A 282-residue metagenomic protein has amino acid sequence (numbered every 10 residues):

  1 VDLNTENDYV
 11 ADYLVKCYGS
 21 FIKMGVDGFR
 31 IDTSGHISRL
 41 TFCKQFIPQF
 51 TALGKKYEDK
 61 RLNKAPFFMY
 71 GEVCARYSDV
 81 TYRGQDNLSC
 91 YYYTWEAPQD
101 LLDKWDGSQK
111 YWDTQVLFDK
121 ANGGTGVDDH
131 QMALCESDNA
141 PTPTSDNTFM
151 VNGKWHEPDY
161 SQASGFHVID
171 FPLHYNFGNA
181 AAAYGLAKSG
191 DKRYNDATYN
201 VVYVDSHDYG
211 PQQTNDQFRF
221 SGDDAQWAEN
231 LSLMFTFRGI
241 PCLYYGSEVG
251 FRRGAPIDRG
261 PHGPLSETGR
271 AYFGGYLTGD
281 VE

Functional and structural regions predicted by a protein language model:
V1-E6, M24-G25, V204-Q217: Short glycine/proline-rich turn/loop motifs
V1-M24, S34: Active-site-adjacent "subsite" loops/lids of carbohydrate-active enzymes
V10, G210-P211, P256: A broad, structure-centric signal for solvent-exposed, well-ordered loop/edge residues that line or flank functional
K16-G19, D27-D196, N200, Q217-A225 (+2 more regions): Active-site-proximal helices and loops of the catalytic beta/alpha 8
